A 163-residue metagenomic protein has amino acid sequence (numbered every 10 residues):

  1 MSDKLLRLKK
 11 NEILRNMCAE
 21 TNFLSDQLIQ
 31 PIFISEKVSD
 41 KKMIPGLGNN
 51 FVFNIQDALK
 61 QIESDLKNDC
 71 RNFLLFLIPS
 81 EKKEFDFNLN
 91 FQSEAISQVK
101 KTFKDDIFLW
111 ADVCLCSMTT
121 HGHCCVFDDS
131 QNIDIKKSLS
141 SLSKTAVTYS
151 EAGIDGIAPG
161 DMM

Functional and structural regions predicted by a protein language model:
M1-K41, P45, N49, K60: N-terminal amphipathic alpha-helix/helix-capping segment at the start of soluble metabolic enzymes
R7-L8, D40-D57, L115-S141: Active-site mouth loops of central-metabolism enzymes
L28-I32, F73-L75, I107-V113, I157-P159: Hydrophobic faces of well-ordered beta-strands that scaffold small-molecule active sites in alpha/beta enzyme cores
S35, I78-S80, V113-H123, P159-M162: Active-site beta-loop-alpha junctions enriched in small/polar residues
K41-F53, C70-A95, I157-M163: Glycine-rich, proline-tolerant flexible connector loops at the mouths of alpha/beta enzymes
I62-L66, I96-K104: Surface-exposed amphipathic alpha-helices with a cationic face
Q98, S138-E151, A158: Active-site loop-to-helix "anion-binding N-cap" substructures in soluble metabolic enzymes
